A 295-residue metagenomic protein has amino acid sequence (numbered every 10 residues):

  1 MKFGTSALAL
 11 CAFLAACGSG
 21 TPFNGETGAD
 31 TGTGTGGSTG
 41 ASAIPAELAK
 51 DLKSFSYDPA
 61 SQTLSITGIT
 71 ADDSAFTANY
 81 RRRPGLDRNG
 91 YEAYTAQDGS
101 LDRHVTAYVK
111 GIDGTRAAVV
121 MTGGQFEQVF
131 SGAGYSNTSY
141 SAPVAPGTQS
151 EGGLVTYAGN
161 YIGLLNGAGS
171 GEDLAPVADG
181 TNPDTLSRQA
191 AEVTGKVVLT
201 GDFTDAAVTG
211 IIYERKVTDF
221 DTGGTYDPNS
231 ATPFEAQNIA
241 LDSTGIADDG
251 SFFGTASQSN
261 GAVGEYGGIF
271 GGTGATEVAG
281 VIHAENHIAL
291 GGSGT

Functional and structural regions predicted by a protein language model:
K2-L10: Sec-dependent signal peptide recognition, specifically the positively charged N-region followed immediately by
L14-A16: C-terminal motif of bacterial Sec signal peptides marking the signal peptidase cleavage site
G18-T295: Mature soluble binding/inhibitory domains
